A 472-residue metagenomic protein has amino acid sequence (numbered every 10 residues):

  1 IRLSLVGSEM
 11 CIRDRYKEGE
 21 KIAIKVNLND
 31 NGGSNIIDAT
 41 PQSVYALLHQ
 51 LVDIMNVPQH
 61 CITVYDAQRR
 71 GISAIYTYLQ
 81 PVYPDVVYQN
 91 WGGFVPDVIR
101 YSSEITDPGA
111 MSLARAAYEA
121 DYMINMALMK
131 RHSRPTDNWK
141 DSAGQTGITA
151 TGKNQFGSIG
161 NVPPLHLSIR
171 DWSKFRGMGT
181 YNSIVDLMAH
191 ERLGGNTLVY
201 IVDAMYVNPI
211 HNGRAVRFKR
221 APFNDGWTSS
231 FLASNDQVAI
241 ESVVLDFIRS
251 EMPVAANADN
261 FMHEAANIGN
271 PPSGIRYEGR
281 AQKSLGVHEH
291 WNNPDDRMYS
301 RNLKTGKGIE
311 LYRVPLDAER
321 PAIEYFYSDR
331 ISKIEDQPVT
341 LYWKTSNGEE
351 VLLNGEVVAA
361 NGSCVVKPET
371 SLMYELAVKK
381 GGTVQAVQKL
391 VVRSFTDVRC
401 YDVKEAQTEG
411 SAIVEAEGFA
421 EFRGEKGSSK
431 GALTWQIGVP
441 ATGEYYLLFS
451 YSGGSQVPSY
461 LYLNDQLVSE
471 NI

Functional and structural regions predicted by a protein language model:
R2, S8-S34, D38-A318: Extended, low-polarity segments enriched in aliphatic/aromatic residues
E319-S328: Proline-enriched interdomain boundary motifs that mark the N-terminal boundary and often initiate the first structured
R330-Q337: Short, solvent-exposed loop/linker segments at the N-terminal edge of repeated beta-sheet extracellular domains
G355-A360, G427: Short beta-strand segments within Ig-like beta-sandwich modules, predominantly Fibronectin type-III
V358-Y374: Solvent-exposed segments in extracellular or luminal domains encompassing
T383-R393: Edge beta-strands of extracellular beta-sandwich domains
F395-I472: Extracytoplasmic
